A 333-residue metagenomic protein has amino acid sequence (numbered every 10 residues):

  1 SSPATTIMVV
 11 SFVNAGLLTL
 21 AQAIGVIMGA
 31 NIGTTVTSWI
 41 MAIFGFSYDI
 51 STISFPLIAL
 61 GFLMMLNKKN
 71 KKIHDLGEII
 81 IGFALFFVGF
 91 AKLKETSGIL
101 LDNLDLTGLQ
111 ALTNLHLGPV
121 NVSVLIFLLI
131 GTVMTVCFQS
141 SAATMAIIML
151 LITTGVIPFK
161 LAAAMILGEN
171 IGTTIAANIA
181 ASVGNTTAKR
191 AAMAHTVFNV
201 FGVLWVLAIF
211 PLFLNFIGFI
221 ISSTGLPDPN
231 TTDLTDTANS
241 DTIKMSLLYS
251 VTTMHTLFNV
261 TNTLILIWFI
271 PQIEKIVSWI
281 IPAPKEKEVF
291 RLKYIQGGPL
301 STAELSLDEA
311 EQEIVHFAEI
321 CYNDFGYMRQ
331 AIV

Functional and structural regions predicted by a protein language model:
I7, A21-A30, I50, L57 (+9 more regions): Alpha-helical transmembrane segments of multi-pass membrane proteins, especially transporters and channels
M8-G29, W39-I53, T135-G172, V183 (+2 more regions): Membrane-interfacial helix-loop connectors
A42-T52, I73, T113-V120, T253: Interfacial loop-to-helix junctions that mark the boundaries of transmembrane helices in multi-pass membrane
L57-N67, G82-L93, L128-T135, F201-L212 (+1 more regions): Hydrophobic core segments of alpha-helical transmembrane domains in multi-pass membrane transport and ion-translocation
I80, A188-F201, P229-Q272: Structural signal for the N-terminal portions of transmembrane helices and their immediately preceding loop/interface
I80-V133: Helix-loop-helix hairpins and the membrane-proximal interhelical loops of multi-pass alpha-helical transport proteins
L101-P119, F216-L247: Membrane-interfacial helical/loop segments at transmembrane boundaries in membrane proteins
V260, I267-V333: Non-transmembrane accessory domains of multi-pass membrane transporters/channels
